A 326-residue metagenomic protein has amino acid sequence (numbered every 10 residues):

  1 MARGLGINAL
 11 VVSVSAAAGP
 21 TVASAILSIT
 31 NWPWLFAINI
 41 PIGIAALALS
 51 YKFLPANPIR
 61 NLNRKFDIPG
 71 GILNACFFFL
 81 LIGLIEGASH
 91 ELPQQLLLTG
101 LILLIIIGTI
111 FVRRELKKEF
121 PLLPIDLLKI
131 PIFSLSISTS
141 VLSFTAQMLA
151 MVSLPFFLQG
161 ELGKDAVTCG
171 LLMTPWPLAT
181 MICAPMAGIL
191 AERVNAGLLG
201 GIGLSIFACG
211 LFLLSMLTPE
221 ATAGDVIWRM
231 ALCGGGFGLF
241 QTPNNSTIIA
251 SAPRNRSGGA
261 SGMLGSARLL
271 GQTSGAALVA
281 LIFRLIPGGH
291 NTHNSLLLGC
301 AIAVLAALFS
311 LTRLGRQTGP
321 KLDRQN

Functional and structural regions predicted by a protein language model:
M1-P69, R254, G258: Helix-loop-helix hairpins in multi-pass membrane proteins, especially solute transporters
L5-G6, T30, I38, A46 (+2 more regions): 12-transmembrane solute porter fold
L10, V14-T30, F79, G83 (+1 more regions): A gly/Pro-rich, aromatic-decorated transmembrane alpha-helix motif that marks the paired, flexible gating helices
V14, A18, V22, I42 (+7 more regions): Hydrophobic faces of alpha-helical transmembrane segments in multi-pass integral membrane proteins
I40-I59, A75-G87, L103-K118, A306-L314: C-terminal membrane-cytosol helix-exit motif in multi-pass small-molecule transporters
P55-P69, K117-L123, G319-Q325: Flexible cytoplasmic inter-helical loops of multi-pass small-molecule transporters
P58-L62, G87-P93, P219-E220: Membrane-interface helix caps and helix-loop-helix hairpins in membrane proteins
F66-A75, G201-I202, Q272: Select subsegments of transmembrane alpha-helices in polytopic membrane proteins, especially boundary-proximal
